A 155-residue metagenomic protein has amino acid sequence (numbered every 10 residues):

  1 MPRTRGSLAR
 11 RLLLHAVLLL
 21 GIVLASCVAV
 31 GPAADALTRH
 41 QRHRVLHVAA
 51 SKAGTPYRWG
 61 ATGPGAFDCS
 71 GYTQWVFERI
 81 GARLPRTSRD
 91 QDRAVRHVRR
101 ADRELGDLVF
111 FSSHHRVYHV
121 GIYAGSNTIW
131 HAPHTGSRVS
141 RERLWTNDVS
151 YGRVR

Functional and structural regions predicted by a protein language model:
P2-L8, G31-H40, L46, R96-H97 (+2 more regions): Aromatic- and glycine-rich peptidoglycan recognition patches
R10-V23: Sec-dependent N-terminal signal peptides
V23-A33: C-terminal segment of classical bacterial N-terminal signal peptides
T38-S51, T62, A66-F67, W75: Extracytoplasmic/periplasmic cell wall- or extracellular glycan-interacting regions that localize and scaffold envelope
T55-L105: Catalytic cysteine-centered active-site loop
